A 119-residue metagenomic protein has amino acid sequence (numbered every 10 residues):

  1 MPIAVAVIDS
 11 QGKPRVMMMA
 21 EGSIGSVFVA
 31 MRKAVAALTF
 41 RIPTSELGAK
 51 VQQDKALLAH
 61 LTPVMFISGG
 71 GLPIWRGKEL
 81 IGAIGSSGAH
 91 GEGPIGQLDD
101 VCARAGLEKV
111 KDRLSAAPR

Functional and structural regions predicted by a protein language model:
M1-R119: Flexible, solvent-exposed loop/hinge segments and secondary-structure transition points
